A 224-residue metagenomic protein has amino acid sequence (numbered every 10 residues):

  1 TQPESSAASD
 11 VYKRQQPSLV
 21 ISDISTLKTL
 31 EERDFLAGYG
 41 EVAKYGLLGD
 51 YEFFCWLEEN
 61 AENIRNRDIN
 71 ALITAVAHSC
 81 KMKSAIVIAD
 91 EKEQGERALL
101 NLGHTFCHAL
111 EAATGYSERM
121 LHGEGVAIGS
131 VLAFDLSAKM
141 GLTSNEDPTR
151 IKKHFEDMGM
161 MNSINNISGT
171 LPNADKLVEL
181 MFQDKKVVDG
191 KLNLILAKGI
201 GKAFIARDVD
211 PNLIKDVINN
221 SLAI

Functional and structural regions predicted by a protein language model:
T1-A8, Y12: Single conserved hydrophobic/aromatic residue that forms the stacking wall/gate of nucleotide- or nucleobase-binding
S9, S18-V20, G125-V126, N193: Structural motif
D10-R14, E91-K92, V187-V188: Solvent-exposed alpha-helices and their adjacent loops that cap or buttress functional pockets in soluble metabolic
K13-R14, I21-S22, N101, A197: Short beta-strand segments
Q16-I69, I73, A77: Core active-site phosphate/anionic-ligand binding loop and the adjoining beta-turn-alpha structural block in enzyme
G40, L142-I224: C-terminal charged capping/lid subdomain of soluble metabolic enzymes
C55-A174: Active-site segments that bind and position negatively charged phosphate/pyrophosphate groups
